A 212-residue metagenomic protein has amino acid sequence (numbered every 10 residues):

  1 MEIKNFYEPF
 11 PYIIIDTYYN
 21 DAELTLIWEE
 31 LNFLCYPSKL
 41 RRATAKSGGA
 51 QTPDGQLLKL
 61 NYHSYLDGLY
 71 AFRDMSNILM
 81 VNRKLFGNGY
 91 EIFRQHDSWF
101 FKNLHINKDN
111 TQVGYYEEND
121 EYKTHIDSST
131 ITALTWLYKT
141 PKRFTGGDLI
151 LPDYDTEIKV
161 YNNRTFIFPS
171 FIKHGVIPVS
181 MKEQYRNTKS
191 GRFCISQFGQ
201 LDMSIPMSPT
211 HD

Functional and structural regions predicted by a protein language model:
M1-W99: Non-heme Fe(II)/2-oxoglutarate
Y36, F100-L104, P141-R143: Proline-centered turn/helix-capping motifs that create local helix->coil transitions or kinks
S98-K102, D120-K123: Short helix-to-loop capping/linker segments positioned immediately adjacent to catalytic or ligand/cofactor-binding
F100-Y115: A short glycine-rich, His/Asp/Glu-containing loop-to-beta-strand
Q112-D127: Conserved short histidine dyad/triad with adjacent acidic residue
S129, K139-D212: Catalytic core of Fe(II)/2-oxoglutarate
A133-L134: Eukaryotic charged/polar low-complexity linker/IDR segments
